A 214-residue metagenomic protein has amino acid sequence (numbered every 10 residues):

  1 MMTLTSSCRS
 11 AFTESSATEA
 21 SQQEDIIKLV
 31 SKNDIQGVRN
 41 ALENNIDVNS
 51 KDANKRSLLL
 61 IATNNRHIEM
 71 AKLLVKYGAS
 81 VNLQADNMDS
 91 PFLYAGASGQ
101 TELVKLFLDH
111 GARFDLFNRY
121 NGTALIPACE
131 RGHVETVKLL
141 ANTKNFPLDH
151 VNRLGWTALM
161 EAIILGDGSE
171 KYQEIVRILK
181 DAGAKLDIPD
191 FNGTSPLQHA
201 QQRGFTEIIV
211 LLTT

Functional and structural regions predicted by a protein language model:
M2-N44, A53, T214: Intrinsically disordered, low-complexity regulatory segments in ankyrin-centric signaling systems
K28-N33, I61-H67, Y94-Q100, P127-H133 (+2 more regions): Ankyrin repeat A-helix N-terminal signature
R39-D47, K72-S80, K105-R113, K138-P147 (+2 more regions): Ankyrin repeat domain, specifically the short helix-to-loop turn at the C-terminus of the second helix of each repeat
E43-R66: N-terminal, post-signal-peptide region of Sec/Tat-exported proteins
G78-E135: A generic tandem-repeat structural signature
L186-T214: Leucine-rich solenoid repeat scaffolds
